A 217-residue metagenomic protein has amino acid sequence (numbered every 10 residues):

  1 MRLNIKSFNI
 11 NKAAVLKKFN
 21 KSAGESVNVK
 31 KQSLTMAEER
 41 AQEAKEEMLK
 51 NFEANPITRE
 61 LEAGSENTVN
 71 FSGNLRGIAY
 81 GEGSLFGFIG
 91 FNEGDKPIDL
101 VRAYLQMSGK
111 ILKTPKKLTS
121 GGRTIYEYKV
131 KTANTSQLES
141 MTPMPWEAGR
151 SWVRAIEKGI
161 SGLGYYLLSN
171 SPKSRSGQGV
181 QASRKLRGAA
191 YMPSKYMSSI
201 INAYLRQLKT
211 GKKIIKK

Functional and structural regions predicted by a protein language model:
M1-K217: Short, Lys/Arg-rich flexible segments
